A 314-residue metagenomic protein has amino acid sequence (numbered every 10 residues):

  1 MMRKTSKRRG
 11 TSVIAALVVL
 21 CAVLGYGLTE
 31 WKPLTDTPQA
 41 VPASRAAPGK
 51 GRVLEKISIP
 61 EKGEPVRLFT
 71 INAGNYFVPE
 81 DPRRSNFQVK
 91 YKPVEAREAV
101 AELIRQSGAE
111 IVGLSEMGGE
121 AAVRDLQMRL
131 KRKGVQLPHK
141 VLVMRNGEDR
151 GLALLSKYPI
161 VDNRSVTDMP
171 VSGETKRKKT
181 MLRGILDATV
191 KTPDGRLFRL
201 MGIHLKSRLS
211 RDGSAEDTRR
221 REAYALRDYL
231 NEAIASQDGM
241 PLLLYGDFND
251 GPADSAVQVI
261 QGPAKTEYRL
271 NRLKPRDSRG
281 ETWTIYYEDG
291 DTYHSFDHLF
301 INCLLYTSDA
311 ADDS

Functional and structural regions predicted by a protein language model:
R3-R132, K140, M144-G147: N-terminal, active-site-proximal structural segment of metallo-dependent hydrolase catalytic domains
G10-K56, T180, N231-L243, N249-D309 (+1 more regions): Metal-dependent phosphoester-hydrolase catalytic domains
I71-A73, L103-R124, A188, L200 (+3 more regions): Active-site beta-strand/loop signature of hydrolases that rely on acidic residues for catalysis
V78-P79, A121-D125, R150-G151, L209-D212 (+1 more regions): Extracytoplasmic/secreted cell-surface and envelope-processing proteins
P82, P193-Y224, D228: Metal-dependent phosphoester/phosphodiester hydrolase catalytic core
S85-Y91, A109-E116, L142, E174-T175 (+3 more regions): Second-shell loop/turn segments in exported
F87-E98, E116-A121, N146-D149, K179-T180 (+3 more regions): Soluble non-cytosolic domains of exported or imported proteins
M117-R199, I203-L205: Structured beta-strand-rich core segments of catalytic domains in phosphoester-bond hydrolases
